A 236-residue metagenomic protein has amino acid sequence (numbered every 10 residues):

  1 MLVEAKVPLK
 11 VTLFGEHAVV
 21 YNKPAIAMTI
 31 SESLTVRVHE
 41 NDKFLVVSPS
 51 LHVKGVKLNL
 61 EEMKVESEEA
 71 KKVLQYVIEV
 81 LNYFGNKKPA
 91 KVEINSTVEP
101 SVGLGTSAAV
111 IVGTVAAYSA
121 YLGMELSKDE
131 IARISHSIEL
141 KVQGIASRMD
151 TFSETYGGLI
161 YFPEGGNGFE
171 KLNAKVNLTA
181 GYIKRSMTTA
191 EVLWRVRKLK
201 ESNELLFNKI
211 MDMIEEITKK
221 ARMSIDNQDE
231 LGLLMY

Functional and structural regions predicted by a protein language model:
L2-P8, T12-F14, V19, T35-N86 (+3 more regions): C-terminal nucleotide
T12, A18-N22, I26-T29, S101-I111 (+1 more regions): FAD-binding core of FAD-dependent oxidoreductases, characterized by glycine-rich FAD pyrophosphate-binding loops
I78-V102: Glycine- and acidic-rich phosphate- and metal-coordinating loops
L104-L126: DPxDG-like acidic metal-binding loop motif
